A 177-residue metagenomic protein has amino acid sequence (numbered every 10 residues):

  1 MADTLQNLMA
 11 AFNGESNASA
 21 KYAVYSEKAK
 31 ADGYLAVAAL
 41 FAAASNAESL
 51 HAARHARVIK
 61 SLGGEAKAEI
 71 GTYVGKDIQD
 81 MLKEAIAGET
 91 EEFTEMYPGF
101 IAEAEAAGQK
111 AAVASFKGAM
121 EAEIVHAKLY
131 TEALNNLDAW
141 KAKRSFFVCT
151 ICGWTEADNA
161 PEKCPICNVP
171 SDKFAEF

Functional and structural regions predicted by a protein language model:
M1-F177: Non-heme di-metal
